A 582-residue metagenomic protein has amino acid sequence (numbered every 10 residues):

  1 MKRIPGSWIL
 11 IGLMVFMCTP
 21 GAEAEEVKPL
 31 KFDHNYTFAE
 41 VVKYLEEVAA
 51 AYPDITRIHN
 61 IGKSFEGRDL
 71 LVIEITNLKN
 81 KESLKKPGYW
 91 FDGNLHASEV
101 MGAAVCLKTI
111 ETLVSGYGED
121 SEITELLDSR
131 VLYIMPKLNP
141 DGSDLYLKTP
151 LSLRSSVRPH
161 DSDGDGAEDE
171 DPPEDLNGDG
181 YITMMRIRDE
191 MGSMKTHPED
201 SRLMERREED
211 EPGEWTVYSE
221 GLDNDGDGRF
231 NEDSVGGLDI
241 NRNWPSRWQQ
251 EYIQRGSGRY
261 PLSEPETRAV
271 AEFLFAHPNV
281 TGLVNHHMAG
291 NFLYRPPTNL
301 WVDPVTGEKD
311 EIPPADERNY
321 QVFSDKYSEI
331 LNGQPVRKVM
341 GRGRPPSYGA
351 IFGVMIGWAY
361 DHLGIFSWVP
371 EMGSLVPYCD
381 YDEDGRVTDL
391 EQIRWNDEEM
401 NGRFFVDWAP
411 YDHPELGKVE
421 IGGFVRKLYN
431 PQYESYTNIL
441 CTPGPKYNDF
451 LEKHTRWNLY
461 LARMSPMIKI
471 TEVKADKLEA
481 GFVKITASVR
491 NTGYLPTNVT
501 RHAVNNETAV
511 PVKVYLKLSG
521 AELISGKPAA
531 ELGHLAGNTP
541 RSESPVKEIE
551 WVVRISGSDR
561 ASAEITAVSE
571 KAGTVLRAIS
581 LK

Functional and structural regions predicted by a protein language model:
W8-M17: Bacterial N-terminal signal peptides
D69, Y133-M135, D141, L147 (+8 more regions): Metallocarboxypeptidase
G102-K148: Short helix-loop-beta-strand segments that form the rim/entrance of peptidase-like active sites
D161-D165, D179, D225-D227, D384: Acidic carboxylate motifs that coordinate Ca2+ or other divalent cations, activating on Asp/Glu
V489-V504: Short amphipathic, basic-aromatic surface patches that mediate peripheral association with negatively charged
K547-G557: Short, hydrophobic beta-strand segments
R560-S569: Short, aromatic- and glycine-rich surface loops/edge beta-strands on solvent-exposed regions
G573-K582: Edge beta-strands of extracellular beta-sandwich domains
